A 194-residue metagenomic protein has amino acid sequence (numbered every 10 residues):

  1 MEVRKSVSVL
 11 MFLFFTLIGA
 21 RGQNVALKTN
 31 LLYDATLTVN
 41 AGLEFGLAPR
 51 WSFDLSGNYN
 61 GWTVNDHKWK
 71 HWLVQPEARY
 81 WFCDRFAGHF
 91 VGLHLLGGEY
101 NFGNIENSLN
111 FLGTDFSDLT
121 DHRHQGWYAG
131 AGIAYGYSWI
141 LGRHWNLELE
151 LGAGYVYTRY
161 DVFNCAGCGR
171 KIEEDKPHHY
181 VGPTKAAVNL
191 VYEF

Functional and structural regions predicted by a protein language model:
L27-G42, N60-K70, R85-F86: Solvent-exposed loop/turn segments connecting transmembrane beta-strands in outer-membrane beta-barrel proteins
L27-T29, L43, L55-G57, P76-A78 (+4 more regions): Membrane-embedded beta-strand positions of outer-membrane beta-barrel proteins
L31-A35, G57-T63, Y80, L95-N101 (+2 more regions): Transmembrane beta-strands of outer-membrane beta-barrel pores
T36-T38, H71-Q75, G126-G132, E148 (+1 more regions): Transmembrane beta-barrel architecture of outer-membrane proteins
L47-P49, R79-D84, G136-L141, E193-F194: Outer-membrane beta-barrel proteins
W51-F53, F86-A87, H144-L147: Repeated loop/turn-to-beta-strand initiation elements of outer-membrane beta-barrel proteins
G57-H71, Y100-F111, D115-Y128, Y157-C168 (+1 more regions): Extracellular/periplasm-exposed beta-strand and loop segments of Gram-negative cell-envelope proteins, dominated by
W81, Y180-F194: Outer-membrane beta-barrel "beta-signal"
